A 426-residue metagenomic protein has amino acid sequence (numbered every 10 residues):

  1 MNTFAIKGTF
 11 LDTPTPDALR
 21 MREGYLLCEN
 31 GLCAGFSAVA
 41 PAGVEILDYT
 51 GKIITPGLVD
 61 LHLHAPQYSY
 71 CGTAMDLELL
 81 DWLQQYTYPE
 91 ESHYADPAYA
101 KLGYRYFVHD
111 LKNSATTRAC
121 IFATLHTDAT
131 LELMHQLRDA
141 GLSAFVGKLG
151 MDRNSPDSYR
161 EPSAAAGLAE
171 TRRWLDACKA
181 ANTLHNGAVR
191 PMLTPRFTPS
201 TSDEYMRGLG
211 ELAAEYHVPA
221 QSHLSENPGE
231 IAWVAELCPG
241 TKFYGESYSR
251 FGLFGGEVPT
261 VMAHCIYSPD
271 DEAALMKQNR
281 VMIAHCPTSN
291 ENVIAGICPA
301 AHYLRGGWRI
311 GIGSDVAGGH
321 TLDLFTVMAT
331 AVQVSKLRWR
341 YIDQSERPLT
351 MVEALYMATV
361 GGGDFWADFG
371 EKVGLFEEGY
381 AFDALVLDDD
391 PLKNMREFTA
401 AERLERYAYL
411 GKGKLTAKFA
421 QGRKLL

Functional and structural regions predicted by a protein language model:
M1-A42, K52: N-terminal metal-binding scaffold of metallo-dependent hydrolase/deaminase domains
N2-G8, A40-W82, R105, K112-N113: Replace "His-x-His-based motif
C71-A100, R153-A164, N227-E257, T330-P348: Active-site gating loops and adjacent loop-to-helix segments of metal-dependent hydrolytic enzymes
G72-L142, A169-H185: Alpha-helical scaffold segments that flank or form the walls of functional sites
A123-T127, M192-G208, E291-N292, F365-A367: Active-site glycine- and acidic-residue-rich loops that bind and position anionic ligands or nucleotide-like cofactors
E132-A263, D271: Metal-coordinating catalytic core of metallo-dependent amide/deamination hydrolases
R250-G256, A301-K393: His/Asp/Glu-enriched, well-ordered alpha-helical/loop segment that forms or immediately abuts the divalent-metal
A381-L426: C-terminal cap of metal-dependent C-N hydrolases
